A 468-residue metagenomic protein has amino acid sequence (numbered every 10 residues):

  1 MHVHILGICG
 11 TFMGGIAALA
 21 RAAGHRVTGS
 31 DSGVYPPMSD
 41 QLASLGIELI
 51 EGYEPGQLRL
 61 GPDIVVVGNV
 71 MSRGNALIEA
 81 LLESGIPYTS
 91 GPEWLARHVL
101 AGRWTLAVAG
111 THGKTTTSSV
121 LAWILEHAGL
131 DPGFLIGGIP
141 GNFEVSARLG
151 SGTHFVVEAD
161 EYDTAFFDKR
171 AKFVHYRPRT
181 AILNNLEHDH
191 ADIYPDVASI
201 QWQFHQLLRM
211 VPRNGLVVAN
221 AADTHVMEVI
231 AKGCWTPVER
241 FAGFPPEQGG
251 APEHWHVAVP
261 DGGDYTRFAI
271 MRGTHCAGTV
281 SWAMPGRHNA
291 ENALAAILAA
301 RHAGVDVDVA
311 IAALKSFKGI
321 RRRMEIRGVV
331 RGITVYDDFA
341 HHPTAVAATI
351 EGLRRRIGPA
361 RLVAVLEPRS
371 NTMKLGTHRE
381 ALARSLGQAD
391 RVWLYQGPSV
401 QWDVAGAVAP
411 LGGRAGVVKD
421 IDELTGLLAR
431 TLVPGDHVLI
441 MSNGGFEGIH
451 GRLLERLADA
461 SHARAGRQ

Functional and structural regions predicted by a protein language model:
M1-L49, G61, V65, E83 (+4 more regions): ATP-dependent carboxylate-amine ligase
L19-A22, A43, Q57, N69 (+5 more regions): Phosphate-binding loop of NTP-binding sites
D31, I50-Y53, S90-A96, F134-G138 (+4 more regions): Beta-strand->loop->alpha-helix junctions that form or flank phosphate-binding loops in nucleotide-handling enzymes
S32-Y35, Y53-P55, N69-R73, A221-H225 (+2 more regions): Short, polar loop motifs at secondary-structure junctions
M38, L60-G61, H98-A101, F143-E144 (+4 more regions): Short, charged, surface-exposed secondary-structure boundary motifs
E51, V67, S90, A107 (+9 more regions): Structural signal for conserved beta-strand scaffold positions within catalytic alpha/beta enzyme cores
G74, I78, R179, V226 (+5 more regions): A general structural signal for well-ordered alpha-helical segments in protein cores
A258-C276: Acidic-glycine-rich active-site phosphate/pyrophosphate-binding loop
